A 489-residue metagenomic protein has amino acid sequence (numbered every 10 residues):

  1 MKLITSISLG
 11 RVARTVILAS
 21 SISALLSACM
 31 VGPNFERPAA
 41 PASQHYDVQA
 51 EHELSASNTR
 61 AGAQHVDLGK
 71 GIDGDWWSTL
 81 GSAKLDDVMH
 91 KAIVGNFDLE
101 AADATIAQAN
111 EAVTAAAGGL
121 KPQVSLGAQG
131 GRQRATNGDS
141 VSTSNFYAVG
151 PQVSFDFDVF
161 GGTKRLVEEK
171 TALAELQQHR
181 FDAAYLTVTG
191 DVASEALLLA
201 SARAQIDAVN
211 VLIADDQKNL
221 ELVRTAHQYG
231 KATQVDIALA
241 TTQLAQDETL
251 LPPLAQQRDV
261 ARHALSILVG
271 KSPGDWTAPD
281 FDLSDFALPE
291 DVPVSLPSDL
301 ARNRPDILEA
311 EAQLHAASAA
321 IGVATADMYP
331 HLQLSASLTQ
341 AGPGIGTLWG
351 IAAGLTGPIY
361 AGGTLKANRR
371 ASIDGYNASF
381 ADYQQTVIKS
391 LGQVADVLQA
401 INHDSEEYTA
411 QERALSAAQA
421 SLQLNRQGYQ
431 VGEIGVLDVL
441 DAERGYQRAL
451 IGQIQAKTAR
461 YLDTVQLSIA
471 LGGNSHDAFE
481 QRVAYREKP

Functional and structural regions predicted by a protein language model:
K2-L9, A13-I17, L25-V94, T171 (+3 more regions): Terminal intrinsically disordered/low-complexity segments used for targeting and assembly
I4, D98, V235-D236: Outer-membrane beta-barrel proteins
V31-P38, D75, G81-K91, G95 (+6 more regions): Small/polar-residue-enriched beta-strand and adjacent coil segments characteristic of outer-membrane beta-barrel
G95-N96, Y229, V431: Charged, alpha-helical scaffolding/interaction elements associated with membrane systems
A101-A116, A184, V188-T225, T241-D247 (+5 more regions): Amphipathic alpha-helical coiled-coil segments
T114-A115, A135, T249-P252, G274: Secretory-pathway/luminal and periplasmic proteins that interact with or process carbohydrate-rich
Q228-Q257, G452: Repeat-solenoid scaffold signature
